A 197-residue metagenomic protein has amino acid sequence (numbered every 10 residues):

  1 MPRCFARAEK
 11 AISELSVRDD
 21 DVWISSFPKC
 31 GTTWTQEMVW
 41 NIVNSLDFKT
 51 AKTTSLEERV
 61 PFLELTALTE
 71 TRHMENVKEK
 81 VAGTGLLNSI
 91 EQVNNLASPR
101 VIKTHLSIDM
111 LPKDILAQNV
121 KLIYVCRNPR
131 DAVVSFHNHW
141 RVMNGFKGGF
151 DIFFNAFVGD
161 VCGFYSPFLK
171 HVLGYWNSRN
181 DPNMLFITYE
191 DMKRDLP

Functional and structural regions predicted by a protein language model:
M1-I187: PAPS-dependent sulfotransferase catalytic domain
T188-L196: C-terminal, well-structured subdomains that either form a transmembrane helix-short loop-helix hairpin in multi-pass
